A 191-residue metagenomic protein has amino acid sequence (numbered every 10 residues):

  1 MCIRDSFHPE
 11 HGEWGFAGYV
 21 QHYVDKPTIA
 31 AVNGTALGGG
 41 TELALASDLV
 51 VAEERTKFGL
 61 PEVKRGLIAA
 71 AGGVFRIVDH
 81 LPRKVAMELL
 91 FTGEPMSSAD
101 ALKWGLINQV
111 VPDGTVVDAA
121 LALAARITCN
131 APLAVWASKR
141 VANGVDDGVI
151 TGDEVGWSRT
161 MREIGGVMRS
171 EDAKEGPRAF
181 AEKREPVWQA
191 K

Functional and structural regions predicted by a protein language model:
M1-C2, D48: Beta-strand-loop-alpha-helix segment that lines the small-molecule cofactor/substrate pocket of alpha/beta enzymes
R4-N33, R65, E154, S158 (+1 more regions): An acidic, glycine-rich surface segment that forms the CoA-thioester-binding/catalytic face of crotonase-fold enzymes
G15-D25, A31, L37-F91, W104 (+2 more regions): CoA-thioester-processing core
V51-T56, S98, I107-S158, E171 (+1 more regions): C-terminal long alpha-helix characteristic of the crotonase
L89, V141, V145, R162-M168: Helix-loop "lid/cap" segments that line or gate small-molecule binding pockets
R169-A173, A179: Interdomain hinge/lid region at the active-site interface of Rossmann-like NAD(P)-dependent oxidoreductases
R178-K191: Terminal low-complexity tails and localization/encapsulation signals of metabolic enzymes
